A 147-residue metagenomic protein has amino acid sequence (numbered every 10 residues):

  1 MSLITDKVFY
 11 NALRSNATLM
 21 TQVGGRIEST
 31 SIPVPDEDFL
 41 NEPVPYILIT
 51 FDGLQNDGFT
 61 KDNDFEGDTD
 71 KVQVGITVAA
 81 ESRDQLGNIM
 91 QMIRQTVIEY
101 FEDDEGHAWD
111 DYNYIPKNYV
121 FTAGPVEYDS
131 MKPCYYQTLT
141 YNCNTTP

Functional and structural regions predicted by a protein language model:
M1-N63, Y100-D110: Small/polar-rich, solvent-exposed N-terminal microdomains that initiate assembly or binding
K61-T69, D129-K132: Short, solvent-exposed beta-strand/turn "edge" segments of beta-rich domains on protein surfaces
F65, A79-D103: Extracellular/virion structural assembly segments
G67-D84, C134-T146: Oligomerization/assembly interface segments of phage tail-like spikes and tubes
Q95-P147: Acidic-leaning, charged glycine-interspersed low-complexity segments
